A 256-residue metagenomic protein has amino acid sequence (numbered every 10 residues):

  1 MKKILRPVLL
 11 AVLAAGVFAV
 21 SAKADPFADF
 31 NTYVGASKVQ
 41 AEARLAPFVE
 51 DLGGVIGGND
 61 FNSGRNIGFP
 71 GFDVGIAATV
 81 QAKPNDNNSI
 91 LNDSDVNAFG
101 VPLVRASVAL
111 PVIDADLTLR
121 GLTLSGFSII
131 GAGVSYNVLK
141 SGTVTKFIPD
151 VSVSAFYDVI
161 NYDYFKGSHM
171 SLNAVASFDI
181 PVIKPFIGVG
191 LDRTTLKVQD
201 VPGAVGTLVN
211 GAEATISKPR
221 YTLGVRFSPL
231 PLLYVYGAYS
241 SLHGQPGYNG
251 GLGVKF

Functional and structural regions predicted by a protein language model:
M1-L9: Bacterial N-terminal signal peptides that target proteins for export
F18-A24: Sec/Tat signal peptide C-region and signal peptidase I cleavage site
A24-D60, G64-I67, A77-N87, L91 (+3 more regions): Outer-membrane beta-barrel transmembrane domain signature
N59, P70-F72, G100-V104, I130-Y136 (+5 more regions): Hydrophobic, lipid-facing positions within transmembrane beta-strands of outer-membrane proteins
S63-P70, I113-D114, L139-V151, P181-V182 (+1 more regions): Short loop/turn motifs that connect adjacent beta-strands in outer-membrane beta-barrel proteins
I67, G71-D73, N92-S141, Y157: Glycine- and aromatic-enriched membrane insertion/assembly motifs of diderm outer-membrane and organelle channel
V96-V101, T118-A132, N161-S168, T215 (+1 more regions): Solvent-exposed loop/turn segments connecting transmembrane beta-strands in outer-membrane beta-barrel proteins
A106, L110-S125, I148-V159, V189-D192 (+2 more regions): Transmembrane beta-strand segments that form the barrel wall of outer-membrane beta-barrel proteins
